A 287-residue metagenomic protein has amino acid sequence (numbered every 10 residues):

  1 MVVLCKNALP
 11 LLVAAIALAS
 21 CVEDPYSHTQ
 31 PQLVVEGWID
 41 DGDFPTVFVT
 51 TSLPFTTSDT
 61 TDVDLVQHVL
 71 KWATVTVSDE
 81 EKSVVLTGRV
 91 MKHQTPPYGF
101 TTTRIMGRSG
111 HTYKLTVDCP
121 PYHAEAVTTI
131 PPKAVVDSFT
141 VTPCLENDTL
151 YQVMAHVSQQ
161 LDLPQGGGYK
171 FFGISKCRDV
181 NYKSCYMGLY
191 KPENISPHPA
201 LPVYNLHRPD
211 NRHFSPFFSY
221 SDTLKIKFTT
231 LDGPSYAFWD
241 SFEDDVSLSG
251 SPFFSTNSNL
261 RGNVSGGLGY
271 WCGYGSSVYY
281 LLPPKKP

Functional and structural regions predicted by a protein language model:
M1-A19: Sec-dependent bacterial lipoprotein signal peptides
C21-P287: A sequence/structural signal for flexible, mid-protein segments enriched in small/helix-disrupting residues
